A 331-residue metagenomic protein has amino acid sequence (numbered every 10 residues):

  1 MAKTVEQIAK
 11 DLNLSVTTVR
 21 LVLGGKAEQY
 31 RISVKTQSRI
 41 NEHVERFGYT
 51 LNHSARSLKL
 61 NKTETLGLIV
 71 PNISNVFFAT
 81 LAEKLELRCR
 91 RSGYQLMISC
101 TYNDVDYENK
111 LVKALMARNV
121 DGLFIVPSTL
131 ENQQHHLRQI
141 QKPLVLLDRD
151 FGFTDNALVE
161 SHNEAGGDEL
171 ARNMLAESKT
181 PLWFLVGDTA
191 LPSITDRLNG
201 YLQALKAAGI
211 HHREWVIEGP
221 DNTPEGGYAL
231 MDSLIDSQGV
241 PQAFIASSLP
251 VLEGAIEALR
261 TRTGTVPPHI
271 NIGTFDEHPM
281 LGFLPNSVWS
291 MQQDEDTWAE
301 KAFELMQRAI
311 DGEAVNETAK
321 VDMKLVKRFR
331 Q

Functional and structural regions predicted by a protein language model:
M1-K62: N-terminal helix-turn-helix DNA-binding module of bacterial transcription factors
V16-L21, L58-N72, P181-D188: Short beta-strand segments enriched in small/hydrophobic residues
N61-R172, A176, L234-V240: Alpha-helical recognition/docking segments in bacterial nutrient-uptake and carbohydrate-utilization systems
P71-A79, S99-D106, R149, V159-E169 (+5 more regions): Hinge/beta->alpha junction and helix N-cap segments in small-molecule ligand-binding domains
V120-P127, W183-V186, I217, Q238-S248 (+1 more regions): Periplasmic-binding protein-like
T180-P181, H212-W215, T265-N271: Short acidic capping loops at alpha-helix termini that bridge into adjacent secondary structure
D232-Q331: Flexible loop/turn connectors
